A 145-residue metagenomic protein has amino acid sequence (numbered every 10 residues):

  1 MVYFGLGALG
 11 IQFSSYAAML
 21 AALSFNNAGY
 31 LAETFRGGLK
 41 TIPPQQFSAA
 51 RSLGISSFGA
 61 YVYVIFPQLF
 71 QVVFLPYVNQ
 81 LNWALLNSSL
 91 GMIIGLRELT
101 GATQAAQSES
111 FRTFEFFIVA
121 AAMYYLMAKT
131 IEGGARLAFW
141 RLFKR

Functional and structural regions predicted by a protein language model:
M1-R145: Transmembrane alpha-helices and adjacent helix-loop boundaries
